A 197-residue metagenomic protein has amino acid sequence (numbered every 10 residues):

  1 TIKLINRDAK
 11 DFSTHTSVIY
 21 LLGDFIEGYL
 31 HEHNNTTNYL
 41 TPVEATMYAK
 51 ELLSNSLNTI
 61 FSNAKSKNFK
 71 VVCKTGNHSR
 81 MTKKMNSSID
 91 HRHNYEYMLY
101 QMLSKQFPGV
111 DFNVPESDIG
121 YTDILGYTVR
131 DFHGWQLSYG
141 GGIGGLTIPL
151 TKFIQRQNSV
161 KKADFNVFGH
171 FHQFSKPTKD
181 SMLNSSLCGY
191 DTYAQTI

Functional and structural regions predicted by a protein language model:
T1-K105: Core catalytic region of metal-dependent phosphoesterases/phosphodiesterases, especially metallo-beta-lactamase-like
T14, K65-K67, D123-I124, S159-K161: Short hydrophobic "helix-edge" motifs at membrane interfaces and signal-peptide entry regions
R92-D118, L125-I197: Conserved beta-sheet core of the metallophosphoesterase superfamily
